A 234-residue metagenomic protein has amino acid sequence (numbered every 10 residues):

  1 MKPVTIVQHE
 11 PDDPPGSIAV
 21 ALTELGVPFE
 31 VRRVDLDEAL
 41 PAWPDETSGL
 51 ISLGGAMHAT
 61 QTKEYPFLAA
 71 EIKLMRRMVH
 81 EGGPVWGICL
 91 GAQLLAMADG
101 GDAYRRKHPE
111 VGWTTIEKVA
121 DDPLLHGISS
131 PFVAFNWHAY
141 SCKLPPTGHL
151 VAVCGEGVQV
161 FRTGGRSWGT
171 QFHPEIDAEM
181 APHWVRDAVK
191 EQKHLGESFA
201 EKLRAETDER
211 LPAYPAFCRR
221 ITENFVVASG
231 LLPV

Functional and structural regions predicted by a protein language model:
M1-T5: Extreme N-terminal starter segment of soluble prokaryotic enzymes
V7-E10, S52-A56, A139, F172: Glycine-rich His-Gly loop
V7-H9, V34, L90: Cofactor-binding loop segments of dinucleotide-utilizing enzymes, especially the Rossmann-like FAD- and NAD(P)+-binding
D12-S17: Short N-terminal binding/cap micro-motifs at the start of the first secondary-structure element
A19-W86: Flexible gly/pro-rich beta->alpha loop and the following alpha-helix that scaffold active-site loops
G87, G91, A96: Gly/Ala-rich beta-loop-alpha elbow adjacent to hydrolase catalytic centers
D99-M180: Pocket-forming structural segment of enzyme catalytic cores
I176-V234: Acyltransferase
